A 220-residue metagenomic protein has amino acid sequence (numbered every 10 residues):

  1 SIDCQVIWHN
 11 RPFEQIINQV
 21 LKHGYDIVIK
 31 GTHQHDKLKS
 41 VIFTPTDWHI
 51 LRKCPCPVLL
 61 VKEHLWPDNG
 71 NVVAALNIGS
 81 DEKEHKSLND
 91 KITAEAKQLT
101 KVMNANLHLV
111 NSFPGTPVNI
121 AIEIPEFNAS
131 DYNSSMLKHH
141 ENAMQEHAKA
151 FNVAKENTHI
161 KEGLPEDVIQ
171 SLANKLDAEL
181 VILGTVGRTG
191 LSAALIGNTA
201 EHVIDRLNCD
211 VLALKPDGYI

Functional and structural regions predicted by a protein language model:
S1, N71-F127, S134, K149-A150 (+3 more regions): Small/aliphatic-rich secondary-structure junction motif
S1-D3, M144-N157: A structural motif corresponding to the C-terminal end of an alpha-helix and its immediate exit/capping segment
D3-I7, L59, H108-V110, E156-K161 (+1 more regions): General small-molecule cofactor/ligand-binding pocket signal
V6-Q15, K161-V168: Charged docking surfaces used in two-component/phosphorelay signaling
I17-D68, S171-I220: Gly/Ser-rich helix-loop-strand patches that form or flank binding pockets for ribonucleotide-derived cofactors
A143-Q145, G163-N174: A short, acidic, amphipathic alpha-helical segment used as a generic capping/interface helix at domain edges
H147-N152, Q170, D177-A178: Flexible loop/N-cap segments at domain edges
